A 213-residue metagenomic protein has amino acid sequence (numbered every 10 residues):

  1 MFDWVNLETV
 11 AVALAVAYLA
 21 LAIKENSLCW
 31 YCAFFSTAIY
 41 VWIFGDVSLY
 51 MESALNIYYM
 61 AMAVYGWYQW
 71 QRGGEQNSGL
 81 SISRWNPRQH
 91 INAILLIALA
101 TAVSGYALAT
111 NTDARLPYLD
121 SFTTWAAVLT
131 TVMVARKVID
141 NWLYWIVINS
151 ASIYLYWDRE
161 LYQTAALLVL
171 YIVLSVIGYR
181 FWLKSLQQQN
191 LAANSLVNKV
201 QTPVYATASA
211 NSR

Functional and structural regions predicted by a protein language model:
M1-E25, G73-E75, R84-R213: Polytopic alpha-helical membrane-helix bundles and their juxtamembrane interface segments in multi-pass membrane
A13-Y18, N26, W30-G66: Early transmembrane hairpin module of multi-pass membrane proteins
M51, Q69, Q163: Short, flexible micro-motifs
Y58-E75, L183: Membrane-water interface of transmembrane alpha-helices
